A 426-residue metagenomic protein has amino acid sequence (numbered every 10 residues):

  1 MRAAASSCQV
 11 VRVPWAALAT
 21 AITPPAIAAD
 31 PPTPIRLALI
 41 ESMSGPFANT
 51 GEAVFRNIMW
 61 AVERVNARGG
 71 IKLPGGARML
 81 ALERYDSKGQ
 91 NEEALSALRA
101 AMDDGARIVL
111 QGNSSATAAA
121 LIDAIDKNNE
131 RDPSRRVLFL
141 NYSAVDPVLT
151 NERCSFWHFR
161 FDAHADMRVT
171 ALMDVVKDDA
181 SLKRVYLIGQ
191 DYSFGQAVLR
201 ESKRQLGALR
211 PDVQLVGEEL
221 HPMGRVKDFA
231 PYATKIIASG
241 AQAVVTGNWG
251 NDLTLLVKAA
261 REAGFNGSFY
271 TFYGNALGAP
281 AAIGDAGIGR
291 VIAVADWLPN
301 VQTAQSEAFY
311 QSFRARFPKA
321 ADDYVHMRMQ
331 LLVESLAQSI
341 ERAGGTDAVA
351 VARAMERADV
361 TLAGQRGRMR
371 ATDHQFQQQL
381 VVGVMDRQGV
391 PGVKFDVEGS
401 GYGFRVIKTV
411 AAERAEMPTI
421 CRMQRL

Functional and structural regions predicted by a protein language model:
M1-R36, R99, D103, Q424-L426: Short, low-complexity disordered leader/linker segments with a strong preference for bacterial N-terminal type II
D30-P32, R56-L82, G207-D212: Signal peptide-proximal N-terminal region of secreted/periplasmic/extracellular or secretory-lumen proteins
P34, N49-V54, I71-L149, F161 (+1 more regions): Beta-alpha junction/loop-to-helix N-cap segments that form part of ligand/metal-binding clefts
A38-A61, Y85-N91, S114, I188-A197 (+2 more regions): Extracytoplasmic "Venus flytrap"
S96, P147-V148, S155-G264, N300-A308: Extracellular/periplasmic Venus flytrap/periplasmic-binding protein
A101-S115, D132-Y142, R184-G189, G240-G250 (+3 more regions): Periplasmic-binding protein-like
S155, V257-L331, E341-R342, T346 (+1 more regions): Extracellular/periplasmic periplasmic-binding protein-like sensory domains
D359, A363-L426: Solvent-exposed, acidic/polar segments of extracytosolic/periplasmic ligand-binding ectodomains
